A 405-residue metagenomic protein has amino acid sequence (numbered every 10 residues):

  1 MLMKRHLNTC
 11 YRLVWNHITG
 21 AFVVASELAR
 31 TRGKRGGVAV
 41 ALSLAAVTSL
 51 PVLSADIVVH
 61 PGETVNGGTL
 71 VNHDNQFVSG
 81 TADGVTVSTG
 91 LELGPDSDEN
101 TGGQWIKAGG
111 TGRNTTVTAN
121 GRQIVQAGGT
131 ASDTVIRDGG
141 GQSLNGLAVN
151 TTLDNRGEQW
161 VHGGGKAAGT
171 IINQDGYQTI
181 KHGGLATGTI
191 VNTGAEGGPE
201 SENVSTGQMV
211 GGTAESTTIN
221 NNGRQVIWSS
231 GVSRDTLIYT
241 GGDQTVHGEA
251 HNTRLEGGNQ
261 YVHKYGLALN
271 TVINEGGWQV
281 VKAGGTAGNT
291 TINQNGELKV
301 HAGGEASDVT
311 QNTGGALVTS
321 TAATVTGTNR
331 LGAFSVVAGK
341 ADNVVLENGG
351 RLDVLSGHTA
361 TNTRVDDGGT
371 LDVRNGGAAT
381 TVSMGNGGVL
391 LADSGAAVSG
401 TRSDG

Functional and structural regions predicted by a protein language model:
L2-K4, D56-V59: Short, intrinsically disordered N-terminal pre-domain segments
H6-L7, V14-S54: Gram-negative bacterial Sec-dependent N-terminal signal peptides
L13-V14, T170, T290, T363: A residue-level detector for well-ordered beta-strand positions
A55, P61-E63, G67-G68, H73-D74 (+37 more regions): The right-handed parallel beta-helix/beta-solenoid scaffold, focusing on the short coil/turn and N-cap positions
